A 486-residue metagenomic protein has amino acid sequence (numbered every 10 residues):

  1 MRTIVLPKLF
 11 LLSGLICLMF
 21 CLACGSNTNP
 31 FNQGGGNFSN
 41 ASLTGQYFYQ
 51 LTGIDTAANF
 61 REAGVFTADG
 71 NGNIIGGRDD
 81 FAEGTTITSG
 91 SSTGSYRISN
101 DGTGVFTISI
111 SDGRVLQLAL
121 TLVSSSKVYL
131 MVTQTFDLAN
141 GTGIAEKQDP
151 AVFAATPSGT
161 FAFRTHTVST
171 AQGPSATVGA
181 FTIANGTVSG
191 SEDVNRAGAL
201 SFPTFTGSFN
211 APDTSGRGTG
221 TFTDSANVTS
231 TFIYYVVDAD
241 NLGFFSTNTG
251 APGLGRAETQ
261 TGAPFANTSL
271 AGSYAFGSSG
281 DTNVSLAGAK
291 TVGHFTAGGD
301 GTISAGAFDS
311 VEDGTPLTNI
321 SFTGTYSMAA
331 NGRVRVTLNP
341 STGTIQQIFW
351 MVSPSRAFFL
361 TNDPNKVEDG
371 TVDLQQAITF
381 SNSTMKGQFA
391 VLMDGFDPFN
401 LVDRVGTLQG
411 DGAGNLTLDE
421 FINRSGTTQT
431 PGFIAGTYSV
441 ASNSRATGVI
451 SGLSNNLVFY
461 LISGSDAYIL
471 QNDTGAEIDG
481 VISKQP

Functional and structural regions predicted by a protein language model:
R2-S13: Bacterial N-terminal signal peptides that target proteins for export
I4, C21-A23: Short, flexible coil/linker elements and helix-boundary hinge sites characteristic of intrinsically disordered
L12-C21: Bacterial N-terminal signal peptides
C24-P486: Mature soluble binding/inhibitory domains
